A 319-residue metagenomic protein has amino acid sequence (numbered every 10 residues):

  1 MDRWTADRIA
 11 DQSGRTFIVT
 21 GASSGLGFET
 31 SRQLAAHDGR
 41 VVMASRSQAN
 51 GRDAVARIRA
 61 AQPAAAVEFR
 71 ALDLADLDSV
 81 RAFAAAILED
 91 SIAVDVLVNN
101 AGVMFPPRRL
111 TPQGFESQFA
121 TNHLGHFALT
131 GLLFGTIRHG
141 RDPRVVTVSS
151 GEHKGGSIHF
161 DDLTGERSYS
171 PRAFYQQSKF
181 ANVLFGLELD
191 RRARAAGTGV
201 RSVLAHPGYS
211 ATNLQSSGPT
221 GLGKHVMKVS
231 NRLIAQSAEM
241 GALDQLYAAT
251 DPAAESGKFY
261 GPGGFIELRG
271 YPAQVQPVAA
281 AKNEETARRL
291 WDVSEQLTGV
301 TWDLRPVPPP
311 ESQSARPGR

Functional and structural regions predicted by a protein language model:
M1-G221, L297-P309, R316-R319: Rossmann-fold NAD(P)H-dependent dehydrogenase/reductase core
M43, L72, L233, A279-K282: Pocket-edge positions in alpha/beta enzyme catalytic cores
D161-Y169, T220-V229, R269-V278: Short glycine/proline- and charge-enriched loop/turn segments that cap or connect secondary-structure elements
S178, K228-V275, K282-R288, D292: C-terminal helical subdomain
P219-G241, L304-P309: Terminal hydrophobic/aromatic helix or amphipathic segment near a protein terminus
A273-R319: Short hairpin/turn module used for nucleic-acid contact or packing/dimerization
